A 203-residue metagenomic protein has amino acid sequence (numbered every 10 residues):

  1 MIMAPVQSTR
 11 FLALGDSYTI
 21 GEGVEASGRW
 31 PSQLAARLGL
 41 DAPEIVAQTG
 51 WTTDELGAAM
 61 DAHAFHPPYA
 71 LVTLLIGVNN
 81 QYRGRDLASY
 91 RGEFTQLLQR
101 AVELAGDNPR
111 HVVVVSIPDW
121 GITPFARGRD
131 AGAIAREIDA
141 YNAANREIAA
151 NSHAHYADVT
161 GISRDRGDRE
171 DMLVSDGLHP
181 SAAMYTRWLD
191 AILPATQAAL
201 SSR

Functional and structural regions predicted by a protein language model:
M1-T49, D54-E55, A59-P68: Serine-esterase "nucleophile elbow" of acetyl-processing enzymes
A58-R203: Alpha-helical cap/lid subdomain in secreted, periplasmic, or secretory-pathway luminal O-acyl-processing enzymes
